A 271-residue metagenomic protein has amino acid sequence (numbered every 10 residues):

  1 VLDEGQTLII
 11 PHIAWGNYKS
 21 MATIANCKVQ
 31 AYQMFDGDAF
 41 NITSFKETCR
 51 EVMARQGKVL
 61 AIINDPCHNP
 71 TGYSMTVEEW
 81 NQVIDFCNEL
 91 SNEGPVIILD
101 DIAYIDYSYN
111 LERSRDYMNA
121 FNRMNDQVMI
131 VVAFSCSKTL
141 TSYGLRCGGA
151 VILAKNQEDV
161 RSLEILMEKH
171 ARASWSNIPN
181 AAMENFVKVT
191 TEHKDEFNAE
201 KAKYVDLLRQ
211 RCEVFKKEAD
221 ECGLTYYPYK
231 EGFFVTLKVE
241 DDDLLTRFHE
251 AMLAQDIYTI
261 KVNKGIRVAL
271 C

Functional and structural regions predicted by a protein language model:
L2, C49-G57, I84-P95, F121-D126 (+2 more regions): Alpha-helix termini
L2-K19: Conserved PLP-anchoring active-site segment centered on the Schiff-base-forming lysine
A25-C27, D126, C222: Short, structured coil segments at secondary-structure junctions
D36-R113: Active-site phosphate-binding strand-loop segment of PLP-dependent enzymes
N122-V205: Conserved core segment of the aminotransferase class I/II
V187, E200-K216, L224-K238, K264: Conserved glycine-rich beta-strand-loop-beta hairpin in the small C-terminal domain of fold type I
F233-D243, H249-E250, A254-C271: Conserved PLP-binding active-site segment of the aspartate aminotransferase-like
